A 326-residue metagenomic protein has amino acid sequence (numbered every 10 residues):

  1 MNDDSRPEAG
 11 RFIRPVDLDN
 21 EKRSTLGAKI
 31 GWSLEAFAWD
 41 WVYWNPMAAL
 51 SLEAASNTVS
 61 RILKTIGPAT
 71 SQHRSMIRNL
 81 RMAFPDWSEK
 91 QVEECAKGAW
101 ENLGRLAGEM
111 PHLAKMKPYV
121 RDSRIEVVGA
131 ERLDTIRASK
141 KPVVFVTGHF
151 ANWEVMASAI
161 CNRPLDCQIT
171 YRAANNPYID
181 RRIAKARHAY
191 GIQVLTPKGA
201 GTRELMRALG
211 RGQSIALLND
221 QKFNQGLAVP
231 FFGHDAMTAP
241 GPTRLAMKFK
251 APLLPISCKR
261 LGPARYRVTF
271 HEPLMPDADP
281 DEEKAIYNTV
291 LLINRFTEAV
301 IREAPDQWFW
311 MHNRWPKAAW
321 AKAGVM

Functional and structural regions predicted by a protein language model:
N2-L18, R23, A28, D86 (+4 more regions): Non-catalytic C-terminal accessory region of glycerolipid acyltransferases and related lyso-lipid remodeling enzymes
N2-T147, R181: Membrane-anchoring hydrophobic helices of lipid-metabolizing enzymes
V42, A54, M76, M156 (+4 more regions): Hydrophobic alpha-helical segments typical of transmembrane helices and their membrane-interface/capping positions
N45-L50, N152-A157, R203-A216: Short, composition-biased local secondary-structure segments
R74-S75, N176-P177, A236-A239: Active-site metal-coordination segments of metallo-dependent hydrolases
R105, R137-G199, N224-V229, R260: Catalytic core of membrane glycerolipid acyltransferases/transacylases, capturing the structured, soluble-facing
V120-I125, R172, G191-P197, F231-G233 (+2 more regions): Short, flexible loop segments at the rims of nucleotide/cofactor-binding pockets, characterized by
